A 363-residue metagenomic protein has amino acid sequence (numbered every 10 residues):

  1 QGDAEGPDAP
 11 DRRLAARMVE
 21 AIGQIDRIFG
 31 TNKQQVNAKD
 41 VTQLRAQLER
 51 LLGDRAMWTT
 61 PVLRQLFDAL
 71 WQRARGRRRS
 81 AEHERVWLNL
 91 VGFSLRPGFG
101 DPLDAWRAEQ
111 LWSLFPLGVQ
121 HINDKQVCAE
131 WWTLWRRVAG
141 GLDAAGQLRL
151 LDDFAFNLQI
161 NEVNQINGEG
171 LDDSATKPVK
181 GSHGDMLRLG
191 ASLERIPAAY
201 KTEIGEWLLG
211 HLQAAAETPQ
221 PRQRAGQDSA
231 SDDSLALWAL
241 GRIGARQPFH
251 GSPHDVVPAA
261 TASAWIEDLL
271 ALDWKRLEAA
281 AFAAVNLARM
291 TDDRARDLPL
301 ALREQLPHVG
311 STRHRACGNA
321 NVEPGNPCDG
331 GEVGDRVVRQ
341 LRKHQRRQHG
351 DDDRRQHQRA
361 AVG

Functional and structural regions predicted by a protein language model:
Q1-G325, G330-V337, L341-R342, R354-R355 (+1 more regions): PAZ/PAZ-like end-binding module
